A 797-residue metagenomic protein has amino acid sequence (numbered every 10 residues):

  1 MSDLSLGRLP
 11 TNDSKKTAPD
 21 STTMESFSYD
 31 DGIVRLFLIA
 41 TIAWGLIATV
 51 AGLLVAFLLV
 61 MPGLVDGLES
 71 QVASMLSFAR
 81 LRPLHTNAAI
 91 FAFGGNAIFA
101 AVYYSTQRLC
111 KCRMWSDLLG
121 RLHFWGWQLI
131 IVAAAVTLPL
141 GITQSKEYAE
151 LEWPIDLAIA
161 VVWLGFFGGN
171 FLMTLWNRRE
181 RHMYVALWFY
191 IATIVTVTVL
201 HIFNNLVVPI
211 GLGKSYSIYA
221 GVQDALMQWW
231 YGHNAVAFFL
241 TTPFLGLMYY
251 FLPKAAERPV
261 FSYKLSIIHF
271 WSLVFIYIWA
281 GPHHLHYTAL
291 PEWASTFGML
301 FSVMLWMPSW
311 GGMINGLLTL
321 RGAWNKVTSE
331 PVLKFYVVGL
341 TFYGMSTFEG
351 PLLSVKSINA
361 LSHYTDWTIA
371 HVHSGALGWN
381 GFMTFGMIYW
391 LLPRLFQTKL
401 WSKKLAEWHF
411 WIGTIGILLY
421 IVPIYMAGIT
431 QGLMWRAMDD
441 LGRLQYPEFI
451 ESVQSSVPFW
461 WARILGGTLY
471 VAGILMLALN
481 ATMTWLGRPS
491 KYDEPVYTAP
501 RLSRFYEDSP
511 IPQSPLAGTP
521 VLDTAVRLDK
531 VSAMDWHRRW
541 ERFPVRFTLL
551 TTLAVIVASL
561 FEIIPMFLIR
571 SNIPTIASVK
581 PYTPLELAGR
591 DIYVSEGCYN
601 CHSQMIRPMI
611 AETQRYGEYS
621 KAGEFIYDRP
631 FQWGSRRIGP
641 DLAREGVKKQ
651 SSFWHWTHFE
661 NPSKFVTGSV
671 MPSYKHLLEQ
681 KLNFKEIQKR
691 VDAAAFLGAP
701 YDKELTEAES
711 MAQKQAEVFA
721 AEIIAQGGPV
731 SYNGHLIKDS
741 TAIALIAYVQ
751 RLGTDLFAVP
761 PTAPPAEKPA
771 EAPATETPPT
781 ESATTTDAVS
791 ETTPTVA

Functional and structural regions predicted by a protein language model:
M1-D31: Short, Lys/Arg-rich, polar N-terminal cytosolic tail immediately upstream of the first transmembrane signal-anchor
S2-D3, R35-I142, W153-L175, L187-L212 (+16 more regions): Hydrophobic cores of alpha-helical transmembrane segments in multi-pass integral membrane proteins
R527-Y582, Q713-E722, Y748-T777, D787 (+2 more regions): Post-cleavage N-terminal segment of exported redox proteins
T551-I556, Q614-T741, V796: Electron-transfer interface patches adjacent to heme c in soluble/periplasmic c-type cytochromes and di-/multiheme
R570-V594, P608-M609, S731-K738, T786-D787: Electrostatic cytochrome c docking/interface patches
L585, V594-N600, M605, I638-D641 (+1 more regions): Short pre-active-site segment immediately N-terminal to redox-active cysteine/selenocysteine motifs in thiol-based
G589, S595-Q604, H655, L745 (+1 more regions): The canonical Cys-X-X-Cys-His
C601, T667-Y674, L756-P765: Surface-exposed patches in mature extracellular/periplasmic domains of secreted proteins
